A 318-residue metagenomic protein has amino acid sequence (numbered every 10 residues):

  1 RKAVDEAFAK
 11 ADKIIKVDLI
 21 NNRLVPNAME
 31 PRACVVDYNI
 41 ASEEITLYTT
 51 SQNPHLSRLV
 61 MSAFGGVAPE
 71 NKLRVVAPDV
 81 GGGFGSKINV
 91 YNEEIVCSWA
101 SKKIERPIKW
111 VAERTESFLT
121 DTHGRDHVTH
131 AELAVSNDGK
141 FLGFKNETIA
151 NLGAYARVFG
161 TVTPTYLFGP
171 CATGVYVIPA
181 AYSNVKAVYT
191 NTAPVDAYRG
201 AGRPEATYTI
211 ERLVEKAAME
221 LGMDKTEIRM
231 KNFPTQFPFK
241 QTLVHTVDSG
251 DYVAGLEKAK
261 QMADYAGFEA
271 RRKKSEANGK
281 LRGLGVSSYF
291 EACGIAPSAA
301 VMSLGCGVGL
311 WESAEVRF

Functional and structural regions predicted by a protein language model:
R1-F318: Structural alpha/beta core scaffold segments of enzyme domains
